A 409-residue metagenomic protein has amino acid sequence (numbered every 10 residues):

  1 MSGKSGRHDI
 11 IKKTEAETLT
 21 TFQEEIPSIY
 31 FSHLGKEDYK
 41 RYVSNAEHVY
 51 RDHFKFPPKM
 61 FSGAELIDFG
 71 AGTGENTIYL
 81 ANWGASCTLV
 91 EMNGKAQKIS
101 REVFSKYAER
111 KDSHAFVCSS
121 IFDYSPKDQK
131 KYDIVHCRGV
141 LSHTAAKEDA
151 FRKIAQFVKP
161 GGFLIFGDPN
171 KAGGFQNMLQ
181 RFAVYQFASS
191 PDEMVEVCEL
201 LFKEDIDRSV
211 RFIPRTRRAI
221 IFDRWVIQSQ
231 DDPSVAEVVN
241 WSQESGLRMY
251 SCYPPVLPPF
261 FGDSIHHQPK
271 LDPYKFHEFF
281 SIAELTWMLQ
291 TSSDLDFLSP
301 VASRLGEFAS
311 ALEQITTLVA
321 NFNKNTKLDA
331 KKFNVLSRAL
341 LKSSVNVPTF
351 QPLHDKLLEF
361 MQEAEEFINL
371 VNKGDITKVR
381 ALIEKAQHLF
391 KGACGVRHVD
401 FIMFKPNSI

Functional and structural regions predicted by a protein language model:
K40-G63: Conserved alpha-helix/loop element of class I SAM-dependent methyltransferases that forms part of the SAM/SAH-binding
T73-G84: Conserved SAM-binding loop of SAM-dependent methyltransferases across substrates and taxa, primarily the Class I
N93: Conserved SAM/SAH-binding beta-strand->alpha-helix loop
S125-V135: A short acidic, Gly/Pro-enriched loop at the edge of an enzyme's catalytic core that lines a small-molecule cofactor
I134-A146: A short SAM/SAH-binding and catalytic strip from SAM-dependent methyltransferases
E148-P160: A short glycine-rich, Lys/Arg-flanked "PGG" loop and its adjoining helix->strand segment in the class I
F163-K203: Conserved class I S-adenosyl-L-methionine
Q230-M249: Short alpha-helix
